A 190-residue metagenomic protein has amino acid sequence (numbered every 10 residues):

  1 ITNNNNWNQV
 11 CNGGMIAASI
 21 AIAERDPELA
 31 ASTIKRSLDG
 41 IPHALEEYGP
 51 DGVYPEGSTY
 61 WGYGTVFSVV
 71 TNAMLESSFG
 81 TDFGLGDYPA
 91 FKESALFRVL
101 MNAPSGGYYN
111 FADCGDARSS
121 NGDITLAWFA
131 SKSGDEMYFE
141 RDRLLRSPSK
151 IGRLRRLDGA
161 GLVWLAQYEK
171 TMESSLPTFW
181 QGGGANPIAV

Functional and structural regions predicted by a protein language model:
I1-G57, V163-F179: Active-site lining segments of carbohydrate-active enzymes
I22, Y60-V190: Carbohydrate-active enzyme catalytic cores, enriched for enzymes that act on polyanionic acidic polysaccharides
